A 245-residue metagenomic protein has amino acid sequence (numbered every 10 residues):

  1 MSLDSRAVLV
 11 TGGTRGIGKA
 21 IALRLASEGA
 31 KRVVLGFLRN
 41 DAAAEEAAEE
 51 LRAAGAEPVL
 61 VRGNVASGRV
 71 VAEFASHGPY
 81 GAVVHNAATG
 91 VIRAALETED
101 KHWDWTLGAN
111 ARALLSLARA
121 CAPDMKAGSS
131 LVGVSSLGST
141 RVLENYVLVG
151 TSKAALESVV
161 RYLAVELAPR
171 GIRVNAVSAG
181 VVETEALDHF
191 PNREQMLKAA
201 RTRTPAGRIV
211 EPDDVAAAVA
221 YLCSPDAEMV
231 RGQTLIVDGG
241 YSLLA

Functional and structural regions predicted by a protein language model:
T14-R15: Conserved glycine-rich cofactor-binding loop
A30-E46: Conserved glycine-rich Rossmann-like NAD(P)H-binding loop of the short-chain dehydrogenase/reductase
A94-A95, E99-L107, M196, A200: Substrate-binding pocket helix/loop in short-chain dehydrogenase/reductase
A118, S152: Active-site helix of classical SDR
R141, A220, R231-A245: Short C-terminal tail/terminal secondary-structure segment of NAD(P)H-dependent dehydrogenase/reductase domains
A168, R173, V230-G232: Short, small/polar-rich loop/turn modules that mediate ligand/substrate recognition or access, typified
T204-V215: A conserved structural motif in NAD(P)-dependent oxidoreductases
